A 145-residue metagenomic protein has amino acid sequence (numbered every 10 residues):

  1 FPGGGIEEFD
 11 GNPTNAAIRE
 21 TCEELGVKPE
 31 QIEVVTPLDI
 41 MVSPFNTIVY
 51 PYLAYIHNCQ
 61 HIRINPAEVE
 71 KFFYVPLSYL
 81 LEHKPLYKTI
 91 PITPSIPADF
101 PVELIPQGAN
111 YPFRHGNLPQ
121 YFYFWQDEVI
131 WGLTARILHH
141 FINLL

Functional and structural regions predicted by a protein language model:
F1: Active-site-proximal cofactor/substrate-binding loop regions of enzyme domains
G5-I130, I137-H140, L144: Unchanged
